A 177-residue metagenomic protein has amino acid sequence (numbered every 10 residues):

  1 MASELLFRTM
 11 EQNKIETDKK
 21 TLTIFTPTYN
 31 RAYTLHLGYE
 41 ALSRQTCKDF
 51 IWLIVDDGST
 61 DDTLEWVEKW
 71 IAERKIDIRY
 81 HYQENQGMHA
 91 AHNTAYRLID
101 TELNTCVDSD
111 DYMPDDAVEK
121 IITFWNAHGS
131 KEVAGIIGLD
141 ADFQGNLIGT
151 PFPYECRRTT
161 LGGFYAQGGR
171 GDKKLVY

Functional and structural regions predicted by a protein language model:
K20-T23, I51: Cell-envelope/extracellular polymer assembly enzymes that use nucleotide-activated donors
R31-R44: Short, well-formed alpha-helical segments that are part of the catalytic scaffolds of diverse glycosyltransferases
Y33-H36, D61-K69, D116: Acidic helix N-cap motif at the loop->helix transition within catalytic regions of sugar-transfer enzymes
A41, D56-E65, D108: A conserved acidic beta->alpha catalytic loop
D49-G58, R79-E84: Short beta-strand/loop segment that forms part of the nucleotide-sugar
Q83-I99: Glycine-rich, basic loop-to-helix element that forms the pyrophosphate-binding segment of sugar-nucleotide handling
N104: Short aromatic/hydrophobic "clamp" motif used to bind/position activated sugar donors
D116-T150: Conserved donor NDP-sugar-binding/catalytic core segment of glycosyltransferases
